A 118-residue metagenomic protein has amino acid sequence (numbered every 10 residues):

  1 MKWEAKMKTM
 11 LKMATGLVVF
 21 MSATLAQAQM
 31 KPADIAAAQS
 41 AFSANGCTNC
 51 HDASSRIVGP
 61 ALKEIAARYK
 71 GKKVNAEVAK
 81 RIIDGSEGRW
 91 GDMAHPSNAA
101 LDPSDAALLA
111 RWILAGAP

Functional and structural regions predicted by a protein language model:
E4-L17: Bacterial N-terminal signal peptides that target proteins for export
M21-L25: N-terminal signal peptide c-region/cleavage motif recognized by signal peptidases
A26-F42, K72: Electrostatic cytochrome c docking/interface patches
S43-N49, S54: Short pre-active-site segment immediately N-terminal to redox-active cysteine/selenocysteine motifs in thiol-based
N49, V58-A67, I83-A110, G116: Axial heme c-ligation environment in periplasmic c-type cytochrome domains
R68-I82: Short microdomains enriched in Cys/His and/or Lys/Arg
